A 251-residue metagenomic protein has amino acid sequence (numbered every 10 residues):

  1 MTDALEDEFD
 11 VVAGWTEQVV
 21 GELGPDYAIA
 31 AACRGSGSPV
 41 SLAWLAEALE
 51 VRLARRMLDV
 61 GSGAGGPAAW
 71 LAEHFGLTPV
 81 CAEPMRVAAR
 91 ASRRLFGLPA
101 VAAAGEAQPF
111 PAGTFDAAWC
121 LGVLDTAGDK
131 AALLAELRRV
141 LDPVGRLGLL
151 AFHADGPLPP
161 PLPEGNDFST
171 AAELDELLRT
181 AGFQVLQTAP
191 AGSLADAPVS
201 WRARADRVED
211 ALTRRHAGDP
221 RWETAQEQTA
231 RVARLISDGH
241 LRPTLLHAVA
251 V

Functional and structural regions predicted by a protein language model:
M1-D26: N-terminal, positively charged/glycine-rich alpha-helical extensions of SAM-dependent methyltransferases
G35-L53: Conserved alpha-helix/loop element of class I SAM-dependent methyltransferases that forms part of the SAM/SAH-binding
R56-A107: Class I SAM-dependent methyltransferase SAM/SAH-binding core
W119: A conserved beta-strand element that flanks and buttresses the S-adenosyl-L-methionine
A131-R146: A short glycine-rich, Lys/Arg-flanked "PGG" loop and its adjoining helix->strand segment in the class I
G148-D167: Short, glycine-/aromatic-enriched active-site segment of Class I SAM-dependent methyltransferases
D167-G182, T188: Short alpha-helix
A189-V251: Conserved Class I S-adenosyl-L-methionine
